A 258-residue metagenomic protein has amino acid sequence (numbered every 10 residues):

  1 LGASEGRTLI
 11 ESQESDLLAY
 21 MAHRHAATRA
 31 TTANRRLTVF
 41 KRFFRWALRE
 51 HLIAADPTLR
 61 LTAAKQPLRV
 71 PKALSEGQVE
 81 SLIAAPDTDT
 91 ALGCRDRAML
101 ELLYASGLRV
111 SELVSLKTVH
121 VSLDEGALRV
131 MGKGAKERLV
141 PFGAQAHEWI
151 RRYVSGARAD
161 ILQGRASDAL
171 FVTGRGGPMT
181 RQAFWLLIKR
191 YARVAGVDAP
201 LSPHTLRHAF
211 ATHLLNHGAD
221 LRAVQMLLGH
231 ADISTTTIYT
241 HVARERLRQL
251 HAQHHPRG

Functional and structural regions predicted by a protein language model:
L1-G258: Conserved catalytic core of the tyrosine transesterase superfamily
